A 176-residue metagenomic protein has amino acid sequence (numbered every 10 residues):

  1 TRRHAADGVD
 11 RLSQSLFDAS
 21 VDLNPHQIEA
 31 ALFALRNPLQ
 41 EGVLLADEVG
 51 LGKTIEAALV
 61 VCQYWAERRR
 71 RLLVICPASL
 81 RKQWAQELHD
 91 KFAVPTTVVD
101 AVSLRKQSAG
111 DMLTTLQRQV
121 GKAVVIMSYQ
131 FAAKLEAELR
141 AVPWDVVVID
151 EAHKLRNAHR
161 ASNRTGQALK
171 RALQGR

Functional and structural regions predicted by a protein language model:
A6-H26, L32, K53-I55, W65-G175: SF2 helicase/translocase NTPase motor core, specifically the RecA-like lobe 1 inter-motif segment between Walker
Q40-V60, A152: Walker A/P-loop
